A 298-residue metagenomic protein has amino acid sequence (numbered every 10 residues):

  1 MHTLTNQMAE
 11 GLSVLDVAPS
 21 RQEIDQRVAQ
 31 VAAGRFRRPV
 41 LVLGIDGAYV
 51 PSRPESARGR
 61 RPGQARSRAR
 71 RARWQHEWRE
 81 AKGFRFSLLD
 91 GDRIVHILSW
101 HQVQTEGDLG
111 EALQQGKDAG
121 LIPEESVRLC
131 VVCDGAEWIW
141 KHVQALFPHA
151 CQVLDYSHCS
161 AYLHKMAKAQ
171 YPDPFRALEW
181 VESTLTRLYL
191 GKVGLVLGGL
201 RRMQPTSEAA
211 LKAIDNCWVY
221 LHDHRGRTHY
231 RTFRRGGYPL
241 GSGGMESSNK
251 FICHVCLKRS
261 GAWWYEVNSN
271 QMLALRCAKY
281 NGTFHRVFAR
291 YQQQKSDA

Functional and structural regions predicted by a protein language model:
M1-A298: Catalytic center-proximal scaffold of phosphoryl-transfer enzymes
